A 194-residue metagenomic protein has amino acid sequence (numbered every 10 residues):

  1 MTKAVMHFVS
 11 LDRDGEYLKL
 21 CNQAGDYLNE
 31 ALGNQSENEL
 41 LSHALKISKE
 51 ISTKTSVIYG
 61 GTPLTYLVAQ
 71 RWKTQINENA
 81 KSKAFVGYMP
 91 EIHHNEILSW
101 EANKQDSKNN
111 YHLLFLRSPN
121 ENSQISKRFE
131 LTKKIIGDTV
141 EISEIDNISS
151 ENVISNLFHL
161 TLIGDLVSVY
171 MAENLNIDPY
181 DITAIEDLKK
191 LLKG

Functional and structural regions predicted by a protein language model:
K3-G194: A SIS-like phosphosugar-recognition module
